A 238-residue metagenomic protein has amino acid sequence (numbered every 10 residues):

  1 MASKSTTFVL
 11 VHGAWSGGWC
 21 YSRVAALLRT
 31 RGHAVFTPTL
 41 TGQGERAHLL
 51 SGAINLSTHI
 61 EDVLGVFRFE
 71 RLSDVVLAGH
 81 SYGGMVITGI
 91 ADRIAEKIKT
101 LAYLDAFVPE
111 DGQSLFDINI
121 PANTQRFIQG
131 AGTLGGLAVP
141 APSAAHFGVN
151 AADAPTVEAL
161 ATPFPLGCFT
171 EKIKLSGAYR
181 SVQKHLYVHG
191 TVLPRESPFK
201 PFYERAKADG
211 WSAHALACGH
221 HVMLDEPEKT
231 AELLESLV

Functional and structural regions predicted by a protein language model:
S5-A47: Conserved HGGG/HGGXW glycine-rich cap/lid loop of the alpha/beta-hydrolase fold
A34, L40-V75, D92-R93, F116-I120: Active-site loop/oxyanion-hole signature of alpha/beta-hydrolase fold enzymes
T39, V76, K99-A102: Residue in the alpha/beta-hydrolase core beta-strand immediately N-terminal to the catalytic nucleophile
G52, D92-I98, A102-P140, C168-F169 (+3 more regions): Flexible "cap/lid" loop of the alpha/beta hydrolase fold
A78-G79, G83, I87: Gly/Ala-rich beta-loop-alpha elbow adjacent to hydrolase catalytic centers
A159-A178: Active-site nucleophile elbow and catalytic-triad environment of alpha/beta-hydrolase enzymes
Y187-H189: Short beta-strand/loop motif that positions the catalytic acidic residue of the alpha/beta-hydrolase fold
T191-L224, K229, S236-L237: Conserved loop-alpha-helix segment in the C-terminal half of the alpha/beta-hydrolase fold that carries the catalytic
